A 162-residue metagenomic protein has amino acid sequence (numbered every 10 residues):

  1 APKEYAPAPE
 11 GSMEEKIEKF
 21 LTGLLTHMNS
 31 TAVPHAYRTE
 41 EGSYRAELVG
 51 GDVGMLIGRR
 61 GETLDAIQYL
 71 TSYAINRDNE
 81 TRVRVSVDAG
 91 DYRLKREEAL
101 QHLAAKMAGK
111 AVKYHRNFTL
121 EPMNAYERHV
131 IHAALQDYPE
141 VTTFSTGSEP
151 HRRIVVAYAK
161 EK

Functional and structural regions predicted by a protein language model:
A1-K162: RNA-contacting regions in translation and RNA-metabolism proteins, encompassing KH/S1 modules where present
